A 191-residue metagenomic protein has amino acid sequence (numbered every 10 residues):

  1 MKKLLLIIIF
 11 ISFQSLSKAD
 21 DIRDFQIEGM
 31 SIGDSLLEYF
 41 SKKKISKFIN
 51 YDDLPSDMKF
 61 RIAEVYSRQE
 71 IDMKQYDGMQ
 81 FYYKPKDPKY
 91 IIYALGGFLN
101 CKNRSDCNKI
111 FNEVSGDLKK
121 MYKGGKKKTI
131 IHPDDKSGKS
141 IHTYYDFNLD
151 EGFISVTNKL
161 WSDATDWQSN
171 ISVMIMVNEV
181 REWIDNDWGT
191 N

Functional and structural regions predicted by a protein language model:
L4-L16: Sec-dependent N-terminal signal peptides
L4-L5, K86, W161: Residue-level detector of intrinsically disordered/flexible regions characterized by low predicted structural confidence
F10, D72, K86-P88, K136-G138 (+1 more regions): Sterically constrained small-residue positions within well-ordered secondary structures of folded domains
S15, S56, K86-K89: Generic low-complexity segments that are intrinsically disordered, proline-rich and/or Lys/Arg-biased
D20-A63, A94-N191: Non-cytosolic coordination micro-motifs
Y66-I91: Compositionally biased P/S/T/G-rich terminal and signal peptide-adjacent segments that lie outside catalytic cores
